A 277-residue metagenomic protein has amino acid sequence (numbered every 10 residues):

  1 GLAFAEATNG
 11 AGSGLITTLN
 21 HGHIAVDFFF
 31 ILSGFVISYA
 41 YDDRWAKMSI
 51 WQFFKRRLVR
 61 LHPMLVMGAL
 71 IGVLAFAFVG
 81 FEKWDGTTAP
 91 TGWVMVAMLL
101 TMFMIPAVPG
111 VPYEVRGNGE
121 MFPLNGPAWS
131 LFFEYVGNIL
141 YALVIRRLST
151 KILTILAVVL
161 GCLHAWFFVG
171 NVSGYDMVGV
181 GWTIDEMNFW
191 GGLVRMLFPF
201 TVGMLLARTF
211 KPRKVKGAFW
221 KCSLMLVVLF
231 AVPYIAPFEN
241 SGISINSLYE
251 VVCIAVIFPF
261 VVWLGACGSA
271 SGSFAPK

Functional and structural regions predicted by a protein language model:
G1-G22, Y39-W51, G110-G117, V144-L148 (+1 more regions): Alpha-helical transmembrane segments in multi-pass integral membrane proteins
F4, G14, L61-Y135, L163-E186 (+1 more regions): Membrane-interface helix-loop-helix regions
H21, L131-Y135, I139, L193: Hydrophobic alpha-helical transmembrane bundles that constitute the permease/transmembrane domains of multi-pass
H23, F29-F30, V59, G68 (+4 more regions): Small-residue packing motifs within transmembrane alpha-helices
A25-V59, M64-T87, M204-F210, A266-A270: Juxtamembrane transmembrane-helix termini
I50, F54-L58, M95-F103, Y135-I139 (+3 more regions): Hydrophobic alpha-helical segments of integral membrane proteins, encompassing both true transmembrane helices
F54, H62, L153-V158, S223 (+1 more regions): Hydrophobic alpha-helical transmembrane segments
L153-A165, W220-L229: Central hydrophobic cores of alpha-helical transmembrane segments in multi-pass integral membrane proteins
